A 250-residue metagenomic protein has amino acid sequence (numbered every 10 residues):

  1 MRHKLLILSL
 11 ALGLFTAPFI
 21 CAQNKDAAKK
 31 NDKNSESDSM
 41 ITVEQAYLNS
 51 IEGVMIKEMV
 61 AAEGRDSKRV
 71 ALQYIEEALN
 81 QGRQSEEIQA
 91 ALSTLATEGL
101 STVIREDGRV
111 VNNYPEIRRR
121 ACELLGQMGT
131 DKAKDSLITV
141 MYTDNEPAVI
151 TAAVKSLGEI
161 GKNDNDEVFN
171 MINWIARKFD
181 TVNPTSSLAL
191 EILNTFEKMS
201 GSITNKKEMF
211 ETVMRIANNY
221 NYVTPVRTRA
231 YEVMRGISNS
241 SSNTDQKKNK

Functional and structural regions predicted by a protein language model:
M1-L8: Bacterial N-terminal signal peptides that target proteins for export
S9-A17: Bacterial N-terminal signal peptides
P18-A22: Sec/Tat signal peptide C-region and signal peptidase I cleavage site
K25-K30, N34-A62, Q81-D107, T130-Y142 (+3 more regions): Amphipathic alpha-helical scaffolding segments comprising HEAT/armadillo-like alpha-solenoid repeats
N34-A46, D66-R83, D107-V111, P115-T130 (+4 more regions): Structural detector for internal amphipathic alpha-helices that build alpha-solenoid repeat scaffolds
D144-N145, N221-Y222: Short coil/turn segments at helix-helix junctions and helix-capping linkers within large alpha-helical proteins
K178-P184, F196, K250: Mature soluble domains of exported/periplasmic/lumenal proteins and thiol-rich metal-chelating peptides
